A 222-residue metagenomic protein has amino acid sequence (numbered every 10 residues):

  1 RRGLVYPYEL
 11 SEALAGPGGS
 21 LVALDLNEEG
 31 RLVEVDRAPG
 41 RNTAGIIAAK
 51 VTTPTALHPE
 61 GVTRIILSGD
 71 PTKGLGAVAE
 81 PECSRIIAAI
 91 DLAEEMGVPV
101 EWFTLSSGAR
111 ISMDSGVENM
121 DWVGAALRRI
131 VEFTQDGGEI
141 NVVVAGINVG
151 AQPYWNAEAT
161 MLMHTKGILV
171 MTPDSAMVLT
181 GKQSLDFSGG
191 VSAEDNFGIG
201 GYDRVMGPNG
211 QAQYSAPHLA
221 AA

Functional and structural regions predicted by a protein language model:
R1-T63, S68-L75, G210-Q211, A216-A222: Intrinsically disordered, low-complexity segments enriched in small/flexible residues
R37, P54, A88-I90, R129-I130 (+1 more regions): Generic recognition of flexible, low-complexity loop/linker segments
G45-K50, G61-T63, V98-P99, L127 (+1 more regions): Short glycine-rich loop/turn motifs
I46, S84, A88, G124 (+1 more regions): Short, contiguous clusters of charged residues that form electrostatic/catalytic patches at enzyme active sites, used
T52-D70, S84-D114: A structural preference for short, pocket-lining loop segments at secondary-structure junctions
L75, P81-R85: N-terminal cofactor/phosphate-binding cores enriched in small/glycine residues, especially glycine-rich loops such as
A77-A79, E118-N119: Short, flexible loop segments at the rims of nucleotide/cofactor-binding pockets, characterized by
T104-A222: Conserved catalytic cores of soluble enzyme domains, especially glycine-rich substrate-binding beta-alpha loops
